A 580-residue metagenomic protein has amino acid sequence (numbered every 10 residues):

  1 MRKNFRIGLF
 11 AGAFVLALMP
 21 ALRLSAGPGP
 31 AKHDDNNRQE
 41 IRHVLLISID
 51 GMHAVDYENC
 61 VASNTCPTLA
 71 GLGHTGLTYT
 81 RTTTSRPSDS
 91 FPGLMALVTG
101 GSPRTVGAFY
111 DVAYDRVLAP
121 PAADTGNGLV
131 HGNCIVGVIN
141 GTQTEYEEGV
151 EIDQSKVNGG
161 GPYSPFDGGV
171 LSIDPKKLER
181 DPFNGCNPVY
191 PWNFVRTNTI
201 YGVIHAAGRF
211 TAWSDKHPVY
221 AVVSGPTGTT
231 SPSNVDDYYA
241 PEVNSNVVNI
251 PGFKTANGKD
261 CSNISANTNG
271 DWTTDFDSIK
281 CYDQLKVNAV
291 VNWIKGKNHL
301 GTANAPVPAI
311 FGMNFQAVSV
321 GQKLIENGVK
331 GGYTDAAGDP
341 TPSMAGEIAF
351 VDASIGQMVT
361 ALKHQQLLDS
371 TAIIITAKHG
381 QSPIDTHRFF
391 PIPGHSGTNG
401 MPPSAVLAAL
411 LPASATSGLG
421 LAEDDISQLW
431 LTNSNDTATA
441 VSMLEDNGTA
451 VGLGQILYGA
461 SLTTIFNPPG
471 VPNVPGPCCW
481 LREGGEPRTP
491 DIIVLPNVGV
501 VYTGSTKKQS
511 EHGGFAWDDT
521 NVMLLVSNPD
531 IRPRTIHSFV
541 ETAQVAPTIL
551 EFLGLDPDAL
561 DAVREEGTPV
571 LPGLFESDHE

Functional and structural regions predicted by a protein language model:
G27-L77: Active-site-proximal N-terminal segment of extracellular/periplasmic enzymes that hydrolyze or transfer
I41-A54, G71-G73, L97, I204 (+6 more regions): Beta-strand elements within well-structured catalytic alpha/beta cores of enzymes that handle phosphate/sulfate esters
Y57-Y110, F210-A212: Short, structured active-site-proximal loop/turn typified by the sulfatase FGly-forming signature C/S-X-P-X-R
N64, T80, P87-D89, D111-G168 (+3 more regions): Secreted, luminal/periplasmic, and some membrane-associated catalytic domains that remodel anionic oxygen-ester
A70, D425-N467, N528-D530, S538-E565 (+1 more regions): Non-catalytic, well-ordered alpha-helical segments in soluble enzyme domains
Y79-V98, S214-S224, N314-Q316, V563-V570: Short, solvent-exposed turn/loop segments enriched in Gly/Ser/Thr/Pro and often Arg
T99-V112, A212, G228-W293, D335-D352 (+1 more regions): Acidic, His- and aromatic-enriched active-site or binding-groove loops in soluble protein domains that engage sugars
P218, V222-N234, K297-F350, H387-F389: Active-site His/acidic residue clusters
